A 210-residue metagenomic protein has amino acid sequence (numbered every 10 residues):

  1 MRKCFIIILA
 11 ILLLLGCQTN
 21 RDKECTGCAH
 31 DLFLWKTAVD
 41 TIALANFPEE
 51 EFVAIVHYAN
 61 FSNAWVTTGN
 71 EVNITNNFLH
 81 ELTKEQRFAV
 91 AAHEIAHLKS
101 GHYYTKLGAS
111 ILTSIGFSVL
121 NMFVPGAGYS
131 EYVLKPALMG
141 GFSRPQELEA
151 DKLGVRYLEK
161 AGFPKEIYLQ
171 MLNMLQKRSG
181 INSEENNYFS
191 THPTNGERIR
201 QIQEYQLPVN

Functional and structural regions predicted by a protein language model:
R2-I8: Sec-dependent signal peptide recognition, specifically the positively charged N-region followed immediately by
L14-G16: C-terminal motif of bacterial Sec signal peptides marking the signal peptidase cleavage site
Q18-L112, K160-F163, K177-S183, N187 (+1 more regions): Peri-catalytic and regulatory segments of divalent metal-dependent proteins
D22-K36, K106, K135-L153, F189-P193: Active-site metal-coordination segments of metallo-dependent hydrolases
Y103-K135, L169-L172: Post-HEXXH active-site segment of zinc metalloproteases
A127-L172: Metalloprotease/metallohydrolase-associated module, dominated by Zn2+-dependent proteases
P164-N210: Long, well-structured alpha-helical subdomains associated with metal-dependent extracellular/ecto-lumenal hydrolases
